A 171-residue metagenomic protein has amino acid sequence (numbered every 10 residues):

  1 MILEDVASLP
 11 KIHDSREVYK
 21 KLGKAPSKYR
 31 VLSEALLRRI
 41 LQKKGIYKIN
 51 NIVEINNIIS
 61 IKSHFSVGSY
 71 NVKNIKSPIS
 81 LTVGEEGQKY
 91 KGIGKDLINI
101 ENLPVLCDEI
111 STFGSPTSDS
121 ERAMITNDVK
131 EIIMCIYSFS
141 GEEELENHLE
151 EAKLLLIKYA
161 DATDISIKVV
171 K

Functional and structural regions predicted by a protein language model:
M1-K171: RNA/tRNA-interacting regions in translation and RNA-turnover enzymes
